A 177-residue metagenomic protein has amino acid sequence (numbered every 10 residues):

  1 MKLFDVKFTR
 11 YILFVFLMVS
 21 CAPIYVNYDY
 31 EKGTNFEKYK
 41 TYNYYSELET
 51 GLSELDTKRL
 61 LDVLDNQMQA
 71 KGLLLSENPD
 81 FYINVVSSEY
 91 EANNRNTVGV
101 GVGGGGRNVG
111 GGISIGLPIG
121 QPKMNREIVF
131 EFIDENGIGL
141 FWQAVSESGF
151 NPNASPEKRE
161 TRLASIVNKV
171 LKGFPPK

Functional and structural regions predicted by a protein language model:
K2-I12: Bacterial N-terminal signal peptides that target proteins for export
Y11, K32-G33, G72-L74, I119: Short, flexible, glycine/charge-rich loop motifs used to bind or transfer phosphoryl groups or to couple energy/partner
L17-S20: C-terminal motif of bacterial Sec signal peptides marking the signal peptidase cleavage site
A22-N27, E31-T34, G120-I128, F132-K177: C-terminal/domain-edge helix-coil "capping" segments
D29-E31, M68-A70, G116: A generic local structural motif
N35-T41: Immediate post-signal peptide segment of exported/extracytoplasmic ligand-binding proteins
T41-A92: N-terminal segment of the mature soluble domain
V85-G139, E147: Surface-exposed short loop/turn segments
